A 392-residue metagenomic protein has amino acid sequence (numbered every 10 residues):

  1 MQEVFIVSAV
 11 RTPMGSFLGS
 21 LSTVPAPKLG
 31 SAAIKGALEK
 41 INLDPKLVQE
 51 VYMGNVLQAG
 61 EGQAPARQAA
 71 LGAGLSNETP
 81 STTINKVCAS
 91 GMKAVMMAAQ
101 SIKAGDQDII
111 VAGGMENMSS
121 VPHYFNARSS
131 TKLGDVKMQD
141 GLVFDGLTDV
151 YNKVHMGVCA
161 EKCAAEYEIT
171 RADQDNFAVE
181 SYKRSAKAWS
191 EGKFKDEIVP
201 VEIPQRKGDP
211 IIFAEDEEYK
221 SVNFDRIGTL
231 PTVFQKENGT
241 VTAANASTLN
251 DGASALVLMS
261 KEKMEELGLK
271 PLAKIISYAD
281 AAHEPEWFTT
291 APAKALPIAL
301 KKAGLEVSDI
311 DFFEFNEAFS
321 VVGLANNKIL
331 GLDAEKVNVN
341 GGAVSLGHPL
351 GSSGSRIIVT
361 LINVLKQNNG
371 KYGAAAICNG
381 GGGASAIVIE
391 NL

Functional and structural regions predicted by a protein language model:
M1-E61, P65-A73, P80, C159-R171 (+5 more regions): Conserved active-site "lid/cap" helical segment
M1-V24, F224-F288, K294, V359-T360 (+3 more regions): Condensing-enzyme catalytic core mediating Claisen C-C bond formation in acyl metabolism
R11-T12, T23-A32, K40, D173-E266 (+1 more regions): N-terminal extracellular/periplasmic Venus flytrap/periplasmic-binding protein-like
N55-I109, Q139, V150-H155, F224-T248 (+3 more regions): Conserved catalytic cysteine-centered active-site region of acyl-thioester-dependent Claisen-condensing enzymes
K86-E116, A164-K193, A255-E262, N327 (+2 more regions): Active-site-proximal alpha-helical scaffold in enzymes
I109-K162: Flexible glycine-/small-residue-enriched beta->alpha junction loops that bind anionic phosphate/pyrophosphate groups
C159-E161, F194-E197, Q205, I276-S345: Active-site pocket-lining segment
